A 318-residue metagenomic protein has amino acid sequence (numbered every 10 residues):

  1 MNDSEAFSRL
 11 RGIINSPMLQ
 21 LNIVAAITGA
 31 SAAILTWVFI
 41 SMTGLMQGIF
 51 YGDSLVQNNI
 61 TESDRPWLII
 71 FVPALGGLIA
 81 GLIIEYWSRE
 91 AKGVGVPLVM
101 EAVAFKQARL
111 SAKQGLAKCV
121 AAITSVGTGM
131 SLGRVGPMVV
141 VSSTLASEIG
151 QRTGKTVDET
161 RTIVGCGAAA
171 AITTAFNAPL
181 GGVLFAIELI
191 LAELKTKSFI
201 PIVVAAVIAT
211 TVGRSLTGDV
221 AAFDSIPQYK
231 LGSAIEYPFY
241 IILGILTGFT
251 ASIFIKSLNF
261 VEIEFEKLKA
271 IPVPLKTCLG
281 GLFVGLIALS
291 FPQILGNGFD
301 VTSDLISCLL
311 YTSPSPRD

Functional and structural regions predicted by a protein language model:
M1-S313: Alpha-helical transmembrane segments and immediately membrane-proximal extracytoplasmic
P314-D318: A short, hydrophobic C-terminal helix/tail in secreted or cell-surface proteins
